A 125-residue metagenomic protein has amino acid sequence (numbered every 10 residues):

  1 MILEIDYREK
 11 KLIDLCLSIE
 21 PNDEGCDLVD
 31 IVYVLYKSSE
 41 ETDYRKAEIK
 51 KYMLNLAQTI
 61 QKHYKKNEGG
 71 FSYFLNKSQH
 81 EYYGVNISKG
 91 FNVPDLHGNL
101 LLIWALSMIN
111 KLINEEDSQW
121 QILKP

Functional and structural regions predicted by a protein language model:
I2-L17, Y33-P125: Terminal, non-catalytic domain-edge segments
D6, E24-G25: Alpha-helix N-cap/helix-initiation sites
G25-L28, N99: Residue-level detector of extended alpha-helical repeat arrays and alpha-solenoid scaffolds
